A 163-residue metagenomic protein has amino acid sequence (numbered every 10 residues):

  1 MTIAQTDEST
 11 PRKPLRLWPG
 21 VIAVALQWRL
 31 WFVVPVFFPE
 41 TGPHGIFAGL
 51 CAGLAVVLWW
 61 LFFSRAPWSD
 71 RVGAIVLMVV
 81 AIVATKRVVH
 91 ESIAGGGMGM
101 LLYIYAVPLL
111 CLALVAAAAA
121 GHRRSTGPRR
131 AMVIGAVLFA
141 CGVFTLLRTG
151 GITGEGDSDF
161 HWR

Functional and structural regions predicted by a protein language model:
M1-Q5: Short, intrinsically disordered terminal tails adjacent to the first/last structured region
D7-A23: N-terminal membrane topogenic signal
L17-I22, I46, V72-V76, I134: Hydrophobic alpha-helical transmembrane segments
W28-R124: Membrane-embedded alpha-helical segments of integral membrane proteins
R71-L77, A136-A140, H161: N-terminal low-complexity, Ser/Thr- and acidic-residue-enriched intrinsically disordered segments
S125-I152: Internal/C-terminal transmembrane anchor helices
G150-R163: Alpha-helical transmembrane signal-anchor/signal-peptide segments
